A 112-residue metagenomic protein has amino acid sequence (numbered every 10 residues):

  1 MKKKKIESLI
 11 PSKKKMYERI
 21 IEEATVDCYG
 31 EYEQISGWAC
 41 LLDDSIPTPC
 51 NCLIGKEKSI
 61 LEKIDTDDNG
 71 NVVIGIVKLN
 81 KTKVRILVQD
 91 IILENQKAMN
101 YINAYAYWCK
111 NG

Functional and structural regions predicted by a protein language model:
M1-N51: Mixed-charge, Lys/Arg-rich low-complexity intrinsically disordered regions
C50-I60: Short coil-to-beta-strand transition motifs
I54-G55, V77-K81: Short acidic, glycine-rich loop/turn motifs
E62-T66: Residue-level recognition of beta-strand microenvironments
D68-I76: Short aromatic-glycine-enriched beta-strand elements
K81-I91: A short macromolecule-binding patch
D90-G112: Helix-rich interaction surfaces within compact, conserved domain-sized segments that mediate assembly or partner
